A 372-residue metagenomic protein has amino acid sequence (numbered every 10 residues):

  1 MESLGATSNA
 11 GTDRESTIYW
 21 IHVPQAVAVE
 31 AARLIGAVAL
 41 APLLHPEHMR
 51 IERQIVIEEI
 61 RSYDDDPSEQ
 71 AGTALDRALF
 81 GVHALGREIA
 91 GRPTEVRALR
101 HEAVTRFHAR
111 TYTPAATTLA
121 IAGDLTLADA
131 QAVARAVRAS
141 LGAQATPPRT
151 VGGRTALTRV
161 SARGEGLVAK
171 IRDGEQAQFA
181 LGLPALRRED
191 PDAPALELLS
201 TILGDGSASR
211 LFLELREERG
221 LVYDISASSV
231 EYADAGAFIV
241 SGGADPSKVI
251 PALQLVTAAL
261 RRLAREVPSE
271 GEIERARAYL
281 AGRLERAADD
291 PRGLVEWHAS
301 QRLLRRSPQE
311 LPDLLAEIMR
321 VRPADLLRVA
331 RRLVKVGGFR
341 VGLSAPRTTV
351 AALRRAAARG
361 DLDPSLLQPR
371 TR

Functional and structural regions predicted by a protein language model:
M1-V151, A169, G174, A185-R187 (+3 more regions): Charge-rich, well-structured scaffold segments of protease-associated domains
V151-R159: Glycine-rich, acidic
L157, F212-L213: Phosphate-proximal small/polar/acidic motifs at interfaces that engage nucleotide phosphates, polyphosphates
